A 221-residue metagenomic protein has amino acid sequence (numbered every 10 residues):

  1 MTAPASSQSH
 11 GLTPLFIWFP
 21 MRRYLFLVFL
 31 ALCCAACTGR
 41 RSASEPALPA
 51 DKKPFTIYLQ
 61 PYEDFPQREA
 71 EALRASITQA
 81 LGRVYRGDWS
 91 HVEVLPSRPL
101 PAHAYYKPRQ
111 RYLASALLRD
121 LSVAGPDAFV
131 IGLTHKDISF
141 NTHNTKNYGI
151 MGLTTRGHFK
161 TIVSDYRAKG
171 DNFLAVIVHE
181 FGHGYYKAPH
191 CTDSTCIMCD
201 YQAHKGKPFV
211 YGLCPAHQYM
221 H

Functional and structural regions predicted by a protein language model:
M21-Y24: Positively charged n-region of N-terminal signal peptides that target proteins for export
C34-A36: C-terminal motif of bacterial Sec signal peptides marking the signal peptidase cleavage site
T38-A50: Bacterial Sec signal peptide processing site at the extreme N-terminus
K52-A70: Fold-level signature of zinc-dependent metallopeptidase catalytic domains
E71-I177: Metzincin-family zinc-dependent endopeptidase catalytic domain
K146-N172, A188-H221: Metalloprotease/metallohydrolase-associated module, dominated by Zn2+-dependent proteases
V176-A188: Catalytic glutamate of the conserved HExxH
